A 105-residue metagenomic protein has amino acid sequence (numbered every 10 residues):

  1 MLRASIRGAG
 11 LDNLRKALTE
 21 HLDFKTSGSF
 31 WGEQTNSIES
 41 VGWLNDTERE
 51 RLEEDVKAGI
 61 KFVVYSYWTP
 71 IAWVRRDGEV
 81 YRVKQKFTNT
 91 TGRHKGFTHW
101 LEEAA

Functional and structural regions predicted by a protein language model:
M1-A105: Terminal leader/tail segments of proteins
